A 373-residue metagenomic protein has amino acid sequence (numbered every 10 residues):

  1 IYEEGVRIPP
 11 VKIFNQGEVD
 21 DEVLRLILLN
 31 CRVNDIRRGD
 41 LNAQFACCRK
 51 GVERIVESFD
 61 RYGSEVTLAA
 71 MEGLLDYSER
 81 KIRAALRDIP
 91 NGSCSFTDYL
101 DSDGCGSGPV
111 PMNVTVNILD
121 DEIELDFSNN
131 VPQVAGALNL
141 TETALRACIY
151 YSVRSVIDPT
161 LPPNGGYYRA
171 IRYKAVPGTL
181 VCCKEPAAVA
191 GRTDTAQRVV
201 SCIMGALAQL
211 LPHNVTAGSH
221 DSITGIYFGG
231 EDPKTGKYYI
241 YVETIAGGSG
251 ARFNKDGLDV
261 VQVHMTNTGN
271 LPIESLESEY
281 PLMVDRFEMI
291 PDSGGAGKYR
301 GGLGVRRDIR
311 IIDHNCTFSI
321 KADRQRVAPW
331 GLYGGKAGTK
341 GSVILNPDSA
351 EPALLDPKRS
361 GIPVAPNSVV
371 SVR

Functional and structural regions predicted by a protein language model:
I1-R373: Glycine/proline-enriched, intrinsically flexible loops and inter-domain linkers
